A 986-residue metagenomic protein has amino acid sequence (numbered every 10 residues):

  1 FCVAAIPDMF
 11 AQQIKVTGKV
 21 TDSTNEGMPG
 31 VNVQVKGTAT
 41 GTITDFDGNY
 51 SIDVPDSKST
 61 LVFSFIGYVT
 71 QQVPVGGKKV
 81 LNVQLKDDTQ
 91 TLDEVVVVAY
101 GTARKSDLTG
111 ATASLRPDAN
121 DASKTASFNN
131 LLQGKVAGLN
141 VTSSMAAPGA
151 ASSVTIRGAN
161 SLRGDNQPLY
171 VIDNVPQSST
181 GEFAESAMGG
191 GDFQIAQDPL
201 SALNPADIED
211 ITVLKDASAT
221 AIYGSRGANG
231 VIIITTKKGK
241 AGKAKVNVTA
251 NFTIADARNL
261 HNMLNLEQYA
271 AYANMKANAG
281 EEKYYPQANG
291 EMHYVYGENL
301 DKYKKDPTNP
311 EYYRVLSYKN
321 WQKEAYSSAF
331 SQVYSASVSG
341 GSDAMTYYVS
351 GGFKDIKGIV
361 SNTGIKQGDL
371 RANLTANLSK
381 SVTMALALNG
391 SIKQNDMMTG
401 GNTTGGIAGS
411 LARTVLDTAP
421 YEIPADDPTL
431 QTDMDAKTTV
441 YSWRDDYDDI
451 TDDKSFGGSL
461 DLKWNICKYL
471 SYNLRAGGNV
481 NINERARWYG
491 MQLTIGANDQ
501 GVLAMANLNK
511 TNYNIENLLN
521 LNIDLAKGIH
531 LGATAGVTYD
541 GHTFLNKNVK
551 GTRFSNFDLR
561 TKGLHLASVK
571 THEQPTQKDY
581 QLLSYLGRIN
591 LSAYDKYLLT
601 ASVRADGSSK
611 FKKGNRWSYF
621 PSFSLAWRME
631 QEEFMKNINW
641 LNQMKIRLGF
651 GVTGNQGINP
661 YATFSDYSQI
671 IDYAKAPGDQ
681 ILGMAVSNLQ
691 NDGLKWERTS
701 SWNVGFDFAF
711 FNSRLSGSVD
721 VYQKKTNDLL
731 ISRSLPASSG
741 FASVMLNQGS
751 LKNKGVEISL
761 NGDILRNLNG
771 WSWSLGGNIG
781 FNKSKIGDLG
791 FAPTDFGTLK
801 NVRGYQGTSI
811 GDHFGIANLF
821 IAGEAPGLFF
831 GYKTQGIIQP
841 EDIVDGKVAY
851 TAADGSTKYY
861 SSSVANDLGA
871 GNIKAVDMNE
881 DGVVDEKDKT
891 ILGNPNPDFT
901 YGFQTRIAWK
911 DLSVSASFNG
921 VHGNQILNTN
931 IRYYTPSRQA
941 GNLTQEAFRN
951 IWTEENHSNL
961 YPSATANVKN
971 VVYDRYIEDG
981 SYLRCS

Functional and structural regions predicted by a protein language model:
A5-E94: Periplasm-facing N-terminal accessory domains of Gram-negative outer-membrane beta-barrel systems
K19-S23, A111-G134, T142-A146, T155-S161 (+4 more regions): Short, polar/charged loop or turn motifs at beta-strand boundaries
E26, N32-N49, V96-D121, G149-S153 (+2 more regions): N-terminal periplasmic "start-of-domain" segments of outer-membrane beta-barrel proteins
S51-D53, N130-A184, E209-D210, T220-K237: Extracytoplasmic beta-strand/coil segments of soluble accessory domains associated with Gram-negative outer-membrane
K135, A147-S152, L162-G164, P168-L169 (+9 more regions): Residues embedded in well-ordered regular secondary structure
Q167, Q332, Q367, N373-I392 (+5 more regions): Extracellular/periplasmic, surface-exposed regions of secreted and cell-surface proteins
T249, T253-Y312, N548, L746 (+1 more regions): Conserved small-residue
T308-P310, A567, S608, N866-A870 (+1 more regions): Extracytoplasmic gating/loop element in the C-terminal half of outer-membrane beta-barrel translocons and assembly
